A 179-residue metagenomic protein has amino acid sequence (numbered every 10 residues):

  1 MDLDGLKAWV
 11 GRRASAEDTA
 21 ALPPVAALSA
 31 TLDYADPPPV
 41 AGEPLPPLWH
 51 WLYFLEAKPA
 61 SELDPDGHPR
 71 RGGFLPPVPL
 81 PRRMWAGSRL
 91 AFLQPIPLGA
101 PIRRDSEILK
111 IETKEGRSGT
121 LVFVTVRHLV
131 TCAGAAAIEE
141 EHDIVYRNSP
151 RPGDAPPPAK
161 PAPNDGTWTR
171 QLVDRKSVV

Functional and structural regions predicted by a protein language model:
M1-P101: Hydrophobic, proline/glycine-rich low-complexity stretches
M1-R13, W85-D174: HotDog/MaoC-like acyl-thioester-processing domains
V178: Conserved small/polar residues in nucleotide/adenosyl-binding loops
